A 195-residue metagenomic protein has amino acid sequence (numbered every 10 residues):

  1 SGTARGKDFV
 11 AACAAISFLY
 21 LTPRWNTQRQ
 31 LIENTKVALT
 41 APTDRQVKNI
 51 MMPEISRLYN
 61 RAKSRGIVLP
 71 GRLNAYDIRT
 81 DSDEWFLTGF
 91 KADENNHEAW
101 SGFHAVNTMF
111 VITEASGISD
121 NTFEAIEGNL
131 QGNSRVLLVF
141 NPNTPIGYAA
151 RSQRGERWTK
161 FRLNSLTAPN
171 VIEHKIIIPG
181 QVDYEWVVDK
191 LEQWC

Functional and structural regions predicted by a protein language model:
S1-C195: Phosphate/NTP-binding elements of NTP-utilizing enzymes
